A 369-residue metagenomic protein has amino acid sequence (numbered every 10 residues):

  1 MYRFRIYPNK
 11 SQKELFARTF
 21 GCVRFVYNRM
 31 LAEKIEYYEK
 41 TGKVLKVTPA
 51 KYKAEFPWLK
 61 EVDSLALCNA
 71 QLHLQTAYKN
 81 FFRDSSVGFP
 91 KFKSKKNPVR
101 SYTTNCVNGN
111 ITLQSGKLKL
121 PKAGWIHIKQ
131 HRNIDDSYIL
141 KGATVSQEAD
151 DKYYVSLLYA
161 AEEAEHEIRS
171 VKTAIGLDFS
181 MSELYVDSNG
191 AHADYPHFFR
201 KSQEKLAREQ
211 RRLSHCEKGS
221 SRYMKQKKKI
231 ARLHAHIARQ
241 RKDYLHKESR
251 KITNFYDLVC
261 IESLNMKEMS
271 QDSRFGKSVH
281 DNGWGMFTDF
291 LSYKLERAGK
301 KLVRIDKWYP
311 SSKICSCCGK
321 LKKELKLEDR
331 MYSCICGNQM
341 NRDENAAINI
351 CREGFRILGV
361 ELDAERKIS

Functional and structural regions predicted by a protein language model:
M1-S369: Nucleic-acid substrate recognition interfaces
